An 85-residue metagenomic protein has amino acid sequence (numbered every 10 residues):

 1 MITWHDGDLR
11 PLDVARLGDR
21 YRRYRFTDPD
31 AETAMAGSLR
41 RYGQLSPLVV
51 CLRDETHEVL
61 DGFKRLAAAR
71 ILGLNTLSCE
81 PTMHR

Functional and structural regions predicted by a protein language model:
M1-T82: Short, charged/polar connector segments at secondary-structure boundaries
R85: Basic, flexible Lys/Arg- and Gly-enriched helix-loop patches that mediate nucleic-acid binding at interfaces with rRNA
